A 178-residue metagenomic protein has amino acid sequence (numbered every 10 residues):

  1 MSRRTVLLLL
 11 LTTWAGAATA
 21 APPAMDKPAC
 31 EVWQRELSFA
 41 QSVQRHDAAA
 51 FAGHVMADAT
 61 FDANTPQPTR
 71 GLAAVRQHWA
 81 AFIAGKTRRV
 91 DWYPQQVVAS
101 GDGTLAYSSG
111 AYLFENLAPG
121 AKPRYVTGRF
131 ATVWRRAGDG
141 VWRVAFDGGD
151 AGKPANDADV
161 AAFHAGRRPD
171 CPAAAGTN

Functional and structural regions predicted by a protein language model:
M1-T5: Positively charged n-region of N-terminal signal peptides that target proteins for export
V6-G16: Bacterial N-terminal signal peptides
A18-A57, D159-N178: Short, low-complexity N-terminal intrinsically disordered segments enriched in polar/charged residues
K27-W33, A48-T104, S109, N116 (+1 more regions): A solvent-exposed, acidic/Ser-Thr-rich amphipathic alpha-helical stretch
T65, G120, A137-G138: Solvent-exposed strand-loop boundary residues in beta-sheet-rich modules
Q95-G101, G149-G152, A161-R167, A174: Glycine-rich beta-strand-turn "strand-cap" elements at beta-sheet edges
F114-A118, W134: Beta-strand elements of well-folded, non-transmembrane domains
T127-A158: Short beta-strand edge/turn micro-motifs at domain boundaries
